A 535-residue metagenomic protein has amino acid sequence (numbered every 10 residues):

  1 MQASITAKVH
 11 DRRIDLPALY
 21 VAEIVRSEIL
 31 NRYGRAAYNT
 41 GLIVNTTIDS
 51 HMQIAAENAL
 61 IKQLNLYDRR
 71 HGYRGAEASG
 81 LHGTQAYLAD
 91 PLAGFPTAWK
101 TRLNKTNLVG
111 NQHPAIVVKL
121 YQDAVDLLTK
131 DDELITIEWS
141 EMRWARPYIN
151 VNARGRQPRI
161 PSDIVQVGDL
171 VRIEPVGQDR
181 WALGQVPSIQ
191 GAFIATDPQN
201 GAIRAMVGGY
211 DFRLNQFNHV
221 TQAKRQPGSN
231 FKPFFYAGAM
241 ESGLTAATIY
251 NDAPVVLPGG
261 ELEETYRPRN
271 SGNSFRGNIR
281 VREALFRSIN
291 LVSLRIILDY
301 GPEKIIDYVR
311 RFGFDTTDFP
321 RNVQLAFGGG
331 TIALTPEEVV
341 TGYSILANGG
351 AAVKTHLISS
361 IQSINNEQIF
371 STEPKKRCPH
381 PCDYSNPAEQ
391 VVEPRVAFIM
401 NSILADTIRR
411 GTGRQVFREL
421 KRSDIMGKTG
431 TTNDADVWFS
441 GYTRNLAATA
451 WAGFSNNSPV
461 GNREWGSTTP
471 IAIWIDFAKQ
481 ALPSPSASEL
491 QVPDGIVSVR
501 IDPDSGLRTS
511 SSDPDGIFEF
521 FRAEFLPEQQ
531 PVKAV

Functional and structural regions predicted by a protein language model:
M1-K130, R310-R311, D315-T316, Q324-G328 (+1 more regions): Non-catalytic, structured segments within soluble enzyme domains
D11-I14, Q199, L244-E303, A352 (+2 more regions): Conserved catalytic neighborhood of penicillin-recognizing serine enzymes
R26-S27, A195-Y210, M240-L244, V255 (+8 more regions): Glycine-rich, acidic and aromatic/proline-enriched surface loops and short helix-turn segments that act as binding
Y33, L60-H71, G238, S242-A246 (+11 more regions): A generic secondary-structure signal for well-formed alpha-helical elements
T46, S50-A59, L88-Y121, D126-A195 (+5 more regions): A penicillin-recognizing enzyme superfamily signal
A56, Q122, N200-G201, T221-D252 (+5 more regions): Active-site SXXK
N152-S162, V186-G191, L214-F234, A247-A253 (+2 more regions): Short active-site loop at a secondary-structure junction that contains or immediately precedes the catalytic residue(s)
E263-R269, G301-T341: Mid-domain, small-residue-enriched loop/turn segments at the edges of structured enzyme/sensor domains
